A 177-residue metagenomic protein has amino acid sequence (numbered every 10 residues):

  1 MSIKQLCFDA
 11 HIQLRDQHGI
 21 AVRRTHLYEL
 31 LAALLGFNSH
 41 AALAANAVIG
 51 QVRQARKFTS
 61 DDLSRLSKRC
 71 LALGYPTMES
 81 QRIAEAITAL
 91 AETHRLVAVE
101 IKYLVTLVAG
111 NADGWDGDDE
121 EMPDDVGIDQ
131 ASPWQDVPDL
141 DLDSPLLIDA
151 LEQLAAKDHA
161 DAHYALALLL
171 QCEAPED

Functional and structural regions predicted by a protein language model:
M1-Y103: C-terminal alpha-helical interaction appendages
L96-E121: Extended alpha-helical scaffolding regions
V108, A150-A156: A conserved position within tetratricopeptide repeats
E120-D124, A150-E152, L168: A eukaryote-biased sequence property
G127-A131, L151, H163: TPR repeat positional signature
A131-P138, A167: Conserved small-residue packing positions in alpha-helical repeats and bundles
P138-D149, A174-D177: Structural signature of tandem alpha-helical TPR/SEL1-like repeats, specifically the intra-repeat loop/turn
A156-L166, Q171-A174: Short helix-capping/linker turns of helical repeat alpha-solenoids
